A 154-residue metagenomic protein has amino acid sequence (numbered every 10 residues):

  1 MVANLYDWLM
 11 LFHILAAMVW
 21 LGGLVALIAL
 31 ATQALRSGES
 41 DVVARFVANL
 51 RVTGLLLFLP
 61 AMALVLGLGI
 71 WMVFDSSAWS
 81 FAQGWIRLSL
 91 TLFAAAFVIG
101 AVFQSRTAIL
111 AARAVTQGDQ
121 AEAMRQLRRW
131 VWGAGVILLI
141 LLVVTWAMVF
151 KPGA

Functional and structural regions predicted by a protein language model:
M1-A154: Polytopic transmembrane helical bundles with strong interfacial aromatic enrichment
